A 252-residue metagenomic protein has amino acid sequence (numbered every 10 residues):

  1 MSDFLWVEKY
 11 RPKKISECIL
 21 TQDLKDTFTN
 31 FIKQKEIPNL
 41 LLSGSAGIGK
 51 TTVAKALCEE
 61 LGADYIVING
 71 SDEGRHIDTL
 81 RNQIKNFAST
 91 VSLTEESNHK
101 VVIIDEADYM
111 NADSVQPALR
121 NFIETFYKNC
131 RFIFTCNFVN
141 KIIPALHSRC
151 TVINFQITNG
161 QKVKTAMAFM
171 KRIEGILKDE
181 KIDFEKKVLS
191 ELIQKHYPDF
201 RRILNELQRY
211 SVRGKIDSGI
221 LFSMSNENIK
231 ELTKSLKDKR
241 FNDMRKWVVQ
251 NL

Functional and structural regions predicted by a protein language model:
M1-N159, E191, Q208: P-loop/Walker A NTP-binding region and its immediately flanking N-terminal helices in P-loop NTPase folds
Q22, Q34, M167-L252: AAA+ P-loop NTPase domains with strong preference for DNA replication initiators and clamp-loader complexes
A145-D179: The catalytic "switch" region of P-loop NTPases
